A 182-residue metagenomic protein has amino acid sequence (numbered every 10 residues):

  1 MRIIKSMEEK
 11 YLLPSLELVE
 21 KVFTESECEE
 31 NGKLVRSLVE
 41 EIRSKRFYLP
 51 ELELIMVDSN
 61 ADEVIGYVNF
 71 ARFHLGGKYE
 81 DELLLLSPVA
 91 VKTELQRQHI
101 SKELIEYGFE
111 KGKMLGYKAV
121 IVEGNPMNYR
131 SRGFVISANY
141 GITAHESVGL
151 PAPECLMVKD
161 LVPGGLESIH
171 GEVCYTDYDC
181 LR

Functional and structural regions predicted by a protein language model:
R2, A61-Y67, L84: Glycine-rich phosphate/pyrophosphate-binding loop shared by adenosine-nucleotide-utilizing enzymes
R2-S15: A short beta-loop-alpha structural element at the N-terminal edge of CoA-dependent acyl/N-acetyltransferase catalytic
L16-S59, I65-N69, H74: Active-site rim helix/loop that mediates acceptor-substrate recognition in acyltransferases
D58-A61, E94, D160-G165: Short loop segments at secondary-structure junctions
F73-L86, Q96: A conserved beta-turn-beta hairpin within the catalytic core of GNAT-like acetyltransferases that forms part
L86, V91, R97-E110, I121-V122: Conserved acetyl-CoA-binding loop-helix of GNAT-fold acetyltransferases
M114-K118, G124-P151: Conserved active-site alpha-helix within GNAT-family acetyltransferase domains
T143-R182: C-terminal "cap" of GNAT-fold acetyltransferases
